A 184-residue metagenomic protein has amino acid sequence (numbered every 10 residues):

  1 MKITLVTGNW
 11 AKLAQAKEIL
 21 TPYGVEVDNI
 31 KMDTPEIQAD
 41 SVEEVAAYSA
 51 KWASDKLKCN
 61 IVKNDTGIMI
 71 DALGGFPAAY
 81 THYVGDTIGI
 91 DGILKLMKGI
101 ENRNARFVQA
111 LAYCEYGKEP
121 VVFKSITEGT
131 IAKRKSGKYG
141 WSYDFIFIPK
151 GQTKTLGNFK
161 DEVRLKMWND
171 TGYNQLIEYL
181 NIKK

Functional and structural regions predicted by a protein language model:
K2-T4, A11-K184: Anionic-ligand binding patches
